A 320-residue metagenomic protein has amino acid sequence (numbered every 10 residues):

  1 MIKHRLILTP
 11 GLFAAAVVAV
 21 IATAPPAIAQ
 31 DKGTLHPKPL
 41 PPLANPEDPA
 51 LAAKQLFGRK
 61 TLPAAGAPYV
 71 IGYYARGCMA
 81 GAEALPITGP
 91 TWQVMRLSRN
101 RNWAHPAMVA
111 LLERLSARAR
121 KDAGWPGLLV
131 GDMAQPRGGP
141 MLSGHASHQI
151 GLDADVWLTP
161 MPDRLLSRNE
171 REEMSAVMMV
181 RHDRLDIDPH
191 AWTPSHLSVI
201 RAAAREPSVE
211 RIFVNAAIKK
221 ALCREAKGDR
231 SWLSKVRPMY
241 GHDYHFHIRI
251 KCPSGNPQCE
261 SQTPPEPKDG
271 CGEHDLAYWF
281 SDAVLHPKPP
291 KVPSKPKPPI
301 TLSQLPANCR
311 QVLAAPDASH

Functional and structural regions predicted by a protein language model:
I2-A14: Bacterial N-terminal signal peptides that target proteins for export
Q30-E47, L166-H320: Catalytic cores and adjacent binding grooves of peptidoglycan-active enzymes
G33-P68: Solvent-exposed N-terminal domain segments of exported/luminal and surface proteins
G58-K60, A65-V130, W192-R201, E206-V209: Active-site acidic/histidine clusters and adjacent loop/turn architecture that either coordinate catalytic ions
L111-S143, F213-K235: Extended, low-complexity, intrinsically disordered C-terminal regulatory tails of eukaryotic serine/threonine kinases
A123-W125, Q149-D153, D243-H245: Extracytoplasmic
